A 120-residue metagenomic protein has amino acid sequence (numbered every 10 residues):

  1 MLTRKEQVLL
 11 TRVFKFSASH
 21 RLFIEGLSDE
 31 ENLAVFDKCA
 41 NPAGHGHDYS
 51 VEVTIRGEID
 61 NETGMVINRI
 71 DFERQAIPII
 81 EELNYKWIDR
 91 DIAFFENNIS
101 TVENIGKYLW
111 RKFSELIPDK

Functional and structural regions predicted by a protein language model:
M1-K120: Charge-rich, low-complexity N-terminal segments
